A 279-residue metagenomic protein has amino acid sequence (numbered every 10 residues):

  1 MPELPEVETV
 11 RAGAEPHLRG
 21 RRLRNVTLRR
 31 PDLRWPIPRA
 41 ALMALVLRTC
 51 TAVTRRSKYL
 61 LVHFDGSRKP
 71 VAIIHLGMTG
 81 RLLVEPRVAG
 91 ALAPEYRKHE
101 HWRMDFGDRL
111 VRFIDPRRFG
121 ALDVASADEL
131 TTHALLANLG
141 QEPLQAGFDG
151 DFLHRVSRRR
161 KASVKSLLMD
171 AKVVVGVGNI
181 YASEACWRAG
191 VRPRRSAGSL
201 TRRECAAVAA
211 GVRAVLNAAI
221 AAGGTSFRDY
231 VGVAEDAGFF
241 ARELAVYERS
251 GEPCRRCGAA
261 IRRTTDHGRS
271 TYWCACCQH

Functional and structural regions predicted by a protein language model:
M1-L122, R202, T264: Gly/Gly-Pro- and Ser/Thr-rich, intrinsically disordered tail segments characteristic of DNA damage-repair and tolerance
M1-L4, P143, G147, T201-A209: Generic detection of long, well-ordered alpha-helical segments
R22-A40, V46, T51-T54, L61 (+2 more regions): Basic, nucleic-acid-binding surfaces and adjacent catalytic neighborhoods in DNA/RNA-processing proteins
P70-G176, Y181-R188, V208: Phosphate/anion-contacting hairpin/loop surfaces
